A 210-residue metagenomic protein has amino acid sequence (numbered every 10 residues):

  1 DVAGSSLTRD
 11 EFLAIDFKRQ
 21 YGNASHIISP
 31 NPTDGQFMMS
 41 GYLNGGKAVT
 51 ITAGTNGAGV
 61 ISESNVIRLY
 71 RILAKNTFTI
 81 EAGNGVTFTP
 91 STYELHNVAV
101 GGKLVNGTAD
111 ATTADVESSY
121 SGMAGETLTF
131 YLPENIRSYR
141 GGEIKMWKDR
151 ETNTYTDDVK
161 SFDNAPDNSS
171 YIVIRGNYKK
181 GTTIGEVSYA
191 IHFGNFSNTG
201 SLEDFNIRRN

Functional and structural regions predicted by a protein language model:
D1-G85, Y178-T182: Short, low-hydrophobicity acidic/polar segments
D1-R9, K75-R209: Tryptophan-paired
